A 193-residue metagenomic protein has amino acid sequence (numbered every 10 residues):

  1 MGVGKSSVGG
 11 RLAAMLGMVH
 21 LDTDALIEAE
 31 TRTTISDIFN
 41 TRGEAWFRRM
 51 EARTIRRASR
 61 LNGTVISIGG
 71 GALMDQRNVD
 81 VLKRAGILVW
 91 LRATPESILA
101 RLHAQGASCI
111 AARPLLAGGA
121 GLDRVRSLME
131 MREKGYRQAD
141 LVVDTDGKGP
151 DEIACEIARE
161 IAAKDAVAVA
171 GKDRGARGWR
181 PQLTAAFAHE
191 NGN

Functional and structural regions predicted by a protein language model:
M1: The conserved Walker
S6: Walker A/P-loop
R11, M15, I87, A100 (+1 more regions): NTP-dependent small-molecule kinase module
L21-K83, P114: ATP-dependent small-molecule kinase phosphotransfer cores that center on conserved nucleotide phosphate-binding segments
T31, E51, S59, G86 (+3 more regions): Short, flexible helix/strand-to-coil boundary loops that buttress conserved ligand/catalytic motifs in alpha/beta
T41-R42, L61-N62, R84-A85, Q105 (+2 more regions): Structured helix-beta-strand junction loops
G70-L73, T94-E96, K148-G149: Short glycine-rich anion-binding loops that position phosphate/pyrophosphate groups of nucleotides and phosphorylated
R84-E133: A glycine- and Lys/Arg-enriched "phosphate-lid" helix/loop adjacent to the NTP-binding pocket of small-molecule kinases
